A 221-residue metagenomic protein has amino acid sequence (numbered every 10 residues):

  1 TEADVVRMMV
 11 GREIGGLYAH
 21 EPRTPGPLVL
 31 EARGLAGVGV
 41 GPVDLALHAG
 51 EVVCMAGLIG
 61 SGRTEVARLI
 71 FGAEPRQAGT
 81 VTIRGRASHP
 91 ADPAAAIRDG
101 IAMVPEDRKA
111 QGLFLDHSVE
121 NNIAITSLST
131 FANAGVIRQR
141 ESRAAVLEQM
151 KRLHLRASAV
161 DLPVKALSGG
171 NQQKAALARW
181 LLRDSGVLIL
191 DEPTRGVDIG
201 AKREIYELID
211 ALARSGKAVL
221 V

Functional and structural regions predicted by a protein language model:
T1-V221: Glycine-rich phosphate-binding loops of nucleotide-dependent enzymes
